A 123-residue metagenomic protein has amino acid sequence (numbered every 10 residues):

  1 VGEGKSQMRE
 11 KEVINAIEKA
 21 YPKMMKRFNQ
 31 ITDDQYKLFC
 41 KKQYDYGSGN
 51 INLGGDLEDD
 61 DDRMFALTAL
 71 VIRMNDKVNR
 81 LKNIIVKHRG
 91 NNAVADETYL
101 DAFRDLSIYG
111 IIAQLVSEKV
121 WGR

Functional and structural regions predicted by a protein language model:
G2-R123: Intrinsically disordered, low-complexity regulatory regions that flank transcription factor DNA-binding cores
